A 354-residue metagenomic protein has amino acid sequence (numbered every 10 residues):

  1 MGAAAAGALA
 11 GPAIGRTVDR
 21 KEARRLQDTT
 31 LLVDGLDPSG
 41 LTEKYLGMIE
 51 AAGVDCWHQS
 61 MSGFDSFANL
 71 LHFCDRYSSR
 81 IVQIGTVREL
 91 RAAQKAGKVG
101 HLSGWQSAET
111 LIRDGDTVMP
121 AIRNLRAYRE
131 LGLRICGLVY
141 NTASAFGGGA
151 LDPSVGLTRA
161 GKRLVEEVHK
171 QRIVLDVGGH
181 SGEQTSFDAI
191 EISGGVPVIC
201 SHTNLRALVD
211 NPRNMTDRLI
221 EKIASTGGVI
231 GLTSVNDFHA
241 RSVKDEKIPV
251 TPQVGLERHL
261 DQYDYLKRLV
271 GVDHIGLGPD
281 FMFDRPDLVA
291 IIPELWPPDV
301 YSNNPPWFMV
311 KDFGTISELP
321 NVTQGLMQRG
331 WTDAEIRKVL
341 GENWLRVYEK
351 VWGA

Functional and structural regions predicted by a protein language model:
M1-G2, L175: Conserved short hydrophobic patches within well-ordered secondary structure
A3-S154, S193, D210-A354: N-terminal hydrophobic targeting/anchoring segments and the immediately downstream early-domain regions of hydrolases
E130-R213: Divalent metal-binding pocket/active-site signature
